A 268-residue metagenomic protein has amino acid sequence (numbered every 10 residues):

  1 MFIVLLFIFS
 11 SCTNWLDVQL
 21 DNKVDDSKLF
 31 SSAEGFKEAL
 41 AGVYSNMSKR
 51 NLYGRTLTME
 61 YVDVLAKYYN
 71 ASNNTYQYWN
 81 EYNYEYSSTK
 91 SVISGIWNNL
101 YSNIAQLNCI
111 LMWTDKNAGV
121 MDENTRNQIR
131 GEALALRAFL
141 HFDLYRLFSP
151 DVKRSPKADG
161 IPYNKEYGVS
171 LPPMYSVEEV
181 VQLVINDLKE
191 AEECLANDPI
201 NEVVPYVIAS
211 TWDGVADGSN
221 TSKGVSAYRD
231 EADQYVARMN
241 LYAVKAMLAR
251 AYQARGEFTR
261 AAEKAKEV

Functional and structural regions predicted by a protein language model:
M1-S10: Sec-dependent bacterial lipoprotein signal peptides
C12-E60: Membrane-proximal, proline-rich intrinsically disordered regions
K37, N74-F148, G168-E179, C194-L195: Conserved, well-structured interaction surfaces
Y145-V152, P199, A254-E257: Short coil/turn linking the two alpha-helices of tandem helical-hairpin repeats
